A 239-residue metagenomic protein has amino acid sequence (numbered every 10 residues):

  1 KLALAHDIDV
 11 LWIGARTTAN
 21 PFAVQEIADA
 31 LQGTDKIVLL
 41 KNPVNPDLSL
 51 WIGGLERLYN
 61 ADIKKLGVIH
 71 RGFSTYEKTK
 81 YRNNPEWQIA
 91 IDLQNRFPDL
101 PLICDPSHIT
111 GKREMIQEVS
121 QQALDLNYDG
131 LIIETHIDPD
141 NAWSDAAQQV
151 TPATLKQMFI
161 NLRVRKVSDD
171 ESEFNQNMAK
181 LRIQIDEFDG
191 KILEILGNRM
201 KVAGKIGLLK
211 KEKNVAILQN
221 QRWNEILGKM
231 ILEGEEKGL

Functional and structural regions predicted by a protein language model:
K1, D105-S107, D189: Conserved acidic functional residues
K1-Q25: Active-site beta->alpha loop and helix N-cap motifs at the rims of alpha/beta catalytic domains
I8-D9, D129, D189: Receiver (REC) domain switch/active-site residues of two-component response regulators
A19-T154, N161, V167: Catalytic alpha/beta core domains of metabolic enzymes, predominantly
V167-L239: Domain-level signature for soluble enzymes in the chorismate/prephenate branch of the shikimate pathway
